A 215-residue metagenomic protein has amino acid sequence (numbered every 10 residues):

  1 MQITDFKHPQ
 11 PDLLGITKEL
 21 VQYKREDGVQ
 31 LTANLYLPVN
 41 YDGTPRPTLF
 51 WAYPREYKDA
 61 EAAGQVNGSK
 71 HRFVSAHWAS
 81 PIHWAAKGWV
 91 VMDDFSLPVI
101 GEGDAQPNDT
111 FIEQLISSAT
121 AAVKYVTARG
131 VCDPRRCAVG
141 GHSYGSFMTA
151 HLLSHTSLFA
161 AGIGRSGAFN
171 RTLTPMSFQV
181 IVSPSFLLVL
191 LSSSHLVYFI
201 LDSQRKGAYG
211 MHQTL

Functional and structural regions predicted by a protein language model:
M1, Y57-G68: A flexible loop/linker signature enriched in serine peptidases of the S9 family
M1-T44, A79-I82, A86: Non-catalytic accessory segments flanking enzyme active sites
D5, R25, P54, S96 (+1 more regions): Active-site donor-binding loop signature of nucleotide-sugar glycosyltransferases
H8-P11, Y41, Y57, V99 (+2 more regions): Surface-exposed, flexible loop/turn segments at secondary-structure boundaries
V21-Q22, A52, I181-V182: Juxtamembrane/interface motifs at transmembrane-helix termini
L37, T44-E56: Short beta-strand element of the alpha/beta-hydrolase
E61, G68-L215: Active-site-proximal cap/loop segments of hydrolase catalytic domains
